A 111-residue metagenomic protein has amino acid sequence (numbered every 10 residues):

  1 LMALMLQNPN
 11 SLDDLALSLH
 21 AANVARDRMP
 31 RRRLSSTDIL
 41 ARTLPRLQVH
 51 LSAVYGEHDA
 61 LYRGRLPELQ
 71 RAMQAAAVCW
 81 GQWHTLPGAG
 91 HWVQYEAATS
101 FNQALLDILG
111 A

Functional and structural regions predicted by a protein language model:
L1-V49: Conserved alpha/beta-hydrolase catalytic His-Asp/Glu region
A3-N8, N23, V54-A60, I108: Phosphate/oxyanion-binding loops and surfaces in catalytic or ligand/nucleic-acid-binding neighborhoods
D13-D14, R63, Y95: Non-catalytic, surface-exposed connector residues within folded enzymatic/regulatory domains
L19, I39-R42, E68, S100-D107: Alpha-helical elements of Rossmann-like donor-binding domains used by nucleotide-donor carbohydrate transfer enzymes
H20, L44, A53-G56, W83 (+2 more regions): Generic structural signal for small/hydrophobic residues in well-ordered secondary structure, especially within
R32, S36, G64-E68, A97: Residues at alpha-helix caps and immediate loop-helix transition turns in enzyme cores, especially N- and C-cap
S52-A89: Conserved loop-alpha-helix segment in the C-terminal half of the alpha/beta-hydrolase fold that carries the catalytic
A77-A111: Catalytic active-site module of serine/aspartate enzymes centered on a nucleophile-bearing elbow/loop
